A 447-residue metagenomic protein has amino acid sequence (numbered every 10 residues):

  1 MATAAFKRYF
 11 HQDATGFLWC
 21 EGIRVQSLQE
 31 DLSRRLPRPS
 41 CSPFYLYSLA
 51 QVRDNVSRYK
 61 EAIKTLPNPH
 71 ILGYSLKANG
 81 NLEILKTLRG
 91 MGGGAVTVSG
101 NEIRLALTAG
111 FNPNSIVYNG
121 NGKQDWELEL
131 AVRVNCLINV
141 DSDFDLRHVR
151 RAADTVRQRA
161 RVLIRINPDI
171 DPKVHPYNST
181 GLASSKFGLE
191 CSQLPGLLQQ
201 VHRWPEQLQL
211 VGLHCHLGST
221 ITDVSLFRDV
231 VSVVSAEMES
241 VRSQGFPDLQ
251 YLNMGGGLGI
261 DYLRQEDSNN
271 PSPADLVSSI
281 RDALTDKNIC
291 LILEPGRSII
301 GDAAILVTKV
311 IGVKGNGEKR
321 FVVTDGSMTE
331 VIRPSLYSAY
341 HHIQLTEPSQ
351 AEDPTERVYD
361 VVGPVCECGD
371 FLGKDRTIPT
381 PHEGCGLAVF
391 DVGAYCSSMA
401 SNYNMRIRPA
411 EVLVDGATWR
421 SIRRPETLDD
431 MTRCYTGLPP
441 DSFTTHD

Functional and structural regions predicted by a protein language model:
M1-A160, R203-P205, Q209, S243 (+2 more regions): A charged N-terminal "starter" segment
A2-A5, P168-K314, N404-R406, D415: Active-site loop/helix belt of alpha/beta enzymes
Q51, A78-G80, N101-E102, G122-Q124 (+7 more regions): Active-site-proximal loop/turn and secondary-structure-junction residues that shape catalytic pockets, frequently
V52, K77, S99, A131 (+7 more regions): Conserved, mostly hydrophobic/aromatic
S57, S279, D286-D447: Charged (often Lys/Glu-rich) extended helix/loop segments that serve as interaction or gating elements
T108-F111, L130-V132, D154-R157, S179 (+8 more regions): Solvent-exposed alpha-helices and their adjacent loops that cap or buttress functional pockets in soluble metabolic
V117, L137-N139, L163-R165, Q209-H216 (+7 more regions): Structured core elements
R157-D171: Glycine-rich, aromatic-flanked loop segments that form ligand/cofactor-binding clefts across common enzyme folds
